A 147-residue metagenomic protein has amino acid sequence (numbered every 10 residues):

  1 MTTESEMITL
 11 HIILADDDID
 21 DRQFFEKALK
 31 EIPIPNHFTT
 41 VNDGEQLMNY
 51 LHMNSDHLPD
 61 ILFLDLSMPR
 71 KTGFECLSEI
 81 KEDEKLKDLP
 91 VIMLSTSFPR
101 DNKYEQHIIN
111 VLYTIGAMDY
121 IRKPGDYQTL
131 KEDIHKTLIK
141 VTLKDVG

Functional and structural regions predicted by a protein language model:
M1-I13, D20-E26, I32-I34, R122 (+1 more regions): Non-catalytic signal-transmission and effector/linker regions of two-component phosphorelay proteins
D16, L64-L66: Active-site residues of response regulator receiver
E26, T40-I61: Acidic, metal-coordinating helix/loop segments flanking the phosphotransfer/catalytic sites of two-component signaling
T40, R70-K71, T114: Residue-level signal for the "D+5" position in two-component response regulator receiver
P69-R70, K87, P99: The feature encodes the CheY-like receiver
